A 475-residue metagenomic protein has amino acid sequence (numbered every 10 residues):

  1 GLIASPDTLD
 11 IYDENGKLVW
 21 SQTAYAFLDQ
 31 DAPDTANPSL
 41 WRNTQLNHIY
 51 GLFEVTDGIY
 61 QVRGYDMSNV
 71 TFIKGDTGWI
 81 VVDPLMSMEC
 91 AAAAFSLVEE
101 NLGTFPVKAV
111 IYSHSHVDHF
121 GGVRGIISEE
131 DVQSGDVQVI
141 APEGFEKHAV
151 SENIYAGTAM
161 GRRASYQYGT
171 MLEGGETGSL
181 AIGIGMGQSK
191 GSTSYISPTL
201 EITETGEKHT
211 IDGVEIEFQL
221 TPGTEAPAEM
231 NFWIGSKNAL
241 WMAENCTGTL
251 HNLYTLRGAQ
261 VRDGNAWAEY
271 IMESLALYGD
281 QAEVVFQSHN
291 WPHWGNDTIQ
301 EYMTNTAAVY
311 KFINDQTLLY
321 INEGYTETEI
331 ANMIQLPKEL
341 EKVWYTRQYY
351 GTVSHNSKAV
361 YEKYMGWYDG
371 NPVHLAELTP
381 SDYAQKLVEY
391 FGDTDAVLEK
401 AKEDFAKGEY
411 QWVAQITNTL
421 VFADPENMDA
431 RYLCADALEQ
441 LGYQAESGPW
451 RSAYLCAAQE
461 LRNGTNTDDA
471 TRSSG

Functional and structural regions predicted by a protein language model:
Q45-F105, M230-I234, N238-E244: Conserved beta-strand hairpin/beta-sheet module of binuclear metal-dependent hydrolase folds, prominently
E54, G103, I140, E146-P222 (+1 more regions): Metallo-beta-lactamase
T77-G78, E89-I140, T203, V421: Active-site metal-binding motif and surrounding structural segment of the metallo-beta-lactamase
K208, A239, T249, N265-E329 (+4 more regions): Divalent-metal (often Zn2+) His-rich catalytic cores of metallo-beta-lactamase-fold enzymes
I334, Y410, I416-T417, R451: Inward-facing hydrophobic residues that define packing positions of alpha-helical scaffold repeats
